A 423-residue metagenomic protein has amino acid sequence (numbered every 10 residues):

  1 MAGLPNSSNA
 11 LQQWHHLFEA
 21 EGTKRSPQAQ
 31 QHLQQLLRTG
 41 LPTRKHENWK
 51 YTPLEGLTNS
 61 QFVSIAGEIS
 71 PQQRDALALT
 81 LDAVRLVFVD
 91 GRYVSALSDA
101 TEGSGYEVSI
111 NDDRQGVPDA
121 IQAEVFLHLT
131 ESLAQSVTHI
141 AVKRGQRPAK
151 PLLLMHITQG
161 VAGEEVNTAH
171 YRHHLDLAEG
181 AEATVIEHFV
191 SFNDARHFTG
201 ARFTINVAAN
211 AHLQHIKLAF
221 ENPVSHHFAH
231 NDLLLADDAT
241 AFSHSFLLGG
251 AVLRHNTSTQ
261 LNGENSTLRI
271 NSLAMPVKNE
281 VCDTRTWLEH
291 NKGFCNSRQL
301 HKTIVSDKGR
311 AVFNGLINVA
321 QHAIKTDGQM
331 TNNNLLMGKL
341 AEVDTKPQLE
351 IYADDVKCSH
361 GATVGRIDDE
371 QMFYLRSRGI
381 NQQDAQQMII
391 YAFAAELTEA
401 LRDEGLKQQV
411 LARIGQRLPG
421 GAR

Functional and structural regions predicted by a protein language model:
M1-R202, N210-H212: Short, low-to-moderate order helix/coil transition modules at the start of elongated helical scaffolds
G116-I380, A394-L397, L401-R423: Conserved beta-strand/loop scaffold segments within soluble protein domains that form the structured core and edges
